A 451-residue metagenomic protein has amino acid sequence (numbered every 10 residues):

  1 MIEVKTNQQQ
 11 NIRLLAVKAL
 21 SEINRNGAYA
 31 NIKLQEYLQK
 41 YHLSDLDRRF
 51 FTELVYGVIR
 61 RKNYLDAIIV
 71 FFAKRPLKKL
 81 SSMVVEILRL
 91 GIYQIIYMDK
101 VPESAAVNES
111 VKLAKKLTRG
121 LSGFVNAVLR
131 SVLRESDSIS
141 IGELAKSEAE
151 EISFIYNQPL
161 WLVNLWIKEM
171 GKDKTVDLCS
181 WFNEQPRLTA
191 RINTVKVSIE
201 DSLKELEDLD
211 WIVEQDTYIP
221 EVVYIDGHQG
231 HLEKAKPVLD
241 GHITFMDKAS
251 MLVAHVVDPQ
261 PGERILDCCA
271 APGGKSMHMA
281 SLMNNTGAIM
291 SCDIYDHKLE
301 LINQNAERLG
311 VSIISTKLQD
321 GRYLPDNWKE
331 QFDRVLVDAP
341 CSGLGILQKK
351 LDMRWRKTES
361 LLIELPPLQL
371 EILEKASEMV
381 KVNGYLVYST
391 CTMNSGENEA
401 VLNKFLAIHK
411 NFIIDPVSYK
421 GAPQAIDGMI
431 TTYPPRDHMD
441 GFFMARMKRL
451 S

Functional and structural regions predicted by a protein language model:
M1-S451: S-adenosylmethionine
